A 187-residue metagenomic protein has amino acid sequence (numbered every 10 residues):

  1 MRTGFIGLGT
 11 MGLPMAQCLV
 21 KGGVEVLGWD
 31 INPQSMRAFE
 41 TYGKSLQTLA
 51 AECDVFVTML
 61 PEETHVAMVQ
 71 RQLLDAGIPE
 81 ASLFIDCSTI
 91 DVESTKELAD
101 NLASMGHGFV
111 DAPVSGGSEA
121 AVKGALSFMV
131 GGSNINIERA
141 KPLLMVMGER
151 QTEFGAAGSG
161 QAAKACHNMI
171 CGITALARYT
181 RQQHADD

Functional and structural regions predicted by a protein language model:
M1-V55, S82, T152: NAD(P)+-binding Rossmann beta1-loop-alpha1 motif at the extreme N-terminus of oxidoreductases
T3, L60, I90-G172: Rossmann-fold dinucleotide-binding core
G7, G28, V57-P61, D86-C87 (+1 more regions): Small/polar loops that bind or transfer phosphate-bearing groups
L46, A50-F109: Rossmann-fold NAD(P) dinucleotide-binding segment
L176: Glycine/proline-rich active-site loop of Rossmann-fold NAD(P)-dependent oxidoreductases
Y179-D187: C-terminal substrate-binding/catalytic lobe of Rossmann-fold NAD(P)-dependent dehydrogenases
